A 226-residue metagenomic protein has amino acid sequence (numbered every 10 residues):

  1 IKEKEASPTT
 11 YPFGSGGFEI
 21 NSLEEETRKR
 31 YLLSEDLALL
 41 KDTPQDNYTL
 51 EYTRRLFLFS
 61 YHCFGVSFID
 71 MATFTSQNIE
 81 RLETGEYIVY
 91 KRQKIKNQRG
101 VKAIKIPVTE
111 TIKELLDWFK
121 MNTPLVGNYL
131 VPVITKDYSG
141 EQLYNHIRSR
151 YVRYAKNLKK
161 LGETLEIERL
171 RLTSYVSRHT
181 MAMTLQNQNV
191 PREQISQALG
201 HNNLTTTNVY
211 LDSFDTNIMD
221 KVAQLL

Functional and structural regions predicted by a protein language model:
I1-S15: N-terminal DNA-binding recognition helix of tyrosine site-specific recombinases/integrases
Y11-F13, G17-F68, A72: Basic, Lys/Arg- and aromatic-enriched nucleic-acid-binding interface segment
Y31, K94-K96, L199-Q224: Catalytic-site neighborhood detector that most strongly recognizes the C-terminal catalytic loop/helix of tyrosine
L37, T109-R169: Active-site/catalytic core of tyrosine-dependent DNA strand-transfer enzymes
D42, A155-Q197: Short, basic (Lys/Arg/His-rich) helix/loop patches that form interaction surfaces in the mid-to-C-terminal regions
Q45-N47, Q93-P107, E141-R150, R169-V176: Short, contiguous acidic/charged loop-to-helix segments that flank catalytic cores in large enzymes
T73-D117: Conserved tyrosine-mediated DNA breakage-rejoining catalytic core shared by Y-recombinases
N78-E86, R171, V190-V209: Short, polar N-cap/turn motifs at the start of nucleic acid-interacting alpha helices
